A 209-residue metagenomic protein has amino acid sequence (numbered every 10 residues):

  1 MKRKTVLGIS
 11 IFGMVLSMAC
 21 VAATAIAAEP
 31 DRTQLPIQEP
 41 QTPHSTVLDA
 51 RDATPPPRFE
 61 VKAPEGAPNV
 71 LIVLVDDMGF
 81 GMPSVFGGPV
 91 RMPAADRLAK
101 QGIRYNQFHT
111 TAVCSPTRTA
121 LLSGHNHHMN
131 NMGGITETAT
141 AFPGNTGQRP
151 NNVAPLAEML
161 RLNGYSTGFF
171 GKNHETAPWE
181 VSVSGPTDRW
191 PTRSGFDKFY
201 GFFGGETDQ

Functional and structural regions predicted by a protein language model:
M1-V15: Bacterial N-terminal signal peptides that target proteins for export
I11, M18-Q209: Formylglycine-dependent sulfatase
